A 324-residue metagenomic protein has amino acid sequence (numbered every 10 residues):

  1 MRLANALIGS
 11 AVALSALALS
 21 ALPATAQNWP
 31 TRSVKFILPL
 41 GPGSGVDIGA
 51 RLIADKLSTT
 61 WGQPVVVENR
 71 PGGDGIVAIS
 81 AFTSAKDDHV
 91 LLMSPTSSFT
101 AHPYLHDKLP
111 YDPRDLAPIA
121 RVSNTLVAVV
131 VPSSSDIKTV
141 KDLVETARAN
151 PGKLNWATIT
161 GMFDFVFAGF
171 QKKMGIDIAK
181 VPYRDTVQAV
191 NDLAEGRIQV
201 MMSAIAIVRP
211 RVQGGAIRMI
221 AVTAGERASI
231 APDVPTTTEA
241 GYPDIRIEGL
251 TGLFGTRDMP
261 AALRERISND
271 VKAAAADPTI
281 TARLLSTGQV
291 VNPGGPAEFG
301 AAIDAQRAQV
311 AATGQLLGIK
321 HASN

Functional and structural regions predicted by a protein language model:
M1-L14: Bacterial N-terminal signal peptides that target proteins for export
A21-P23: N-terminal signal peptide c-region/cleavage motif recognized by signal peptidases
A26-D115, K153, F163, G175-Q199 (+3 more regions): N-terminal (or domain-start) structured segment
T31-S33, K172-I176, A261-N324: An extracytoplasmic/periplasmic, membrane-proximal ligand-sensing/linker region
G41-G43, T96-S97, V127, P132-I137 (+5 more regions): Short coil/turn segments
S84-H89, Y104-Q188, T237, L250-R283: Hinge/capping helix and adjacent helix->loop/strand transition within the periplasmic-binding protein
S97-H106, D164, A168-K173, V200-D233 (+1 more regions): A ligand-binding cleft/hinge motif common to bilobed small-molecule-binding domains
D112, N124, V208-A276, A305-A308 (+1 more regions): C-terminal lobe and pocket-closing loops of periplasmic/extracytoplasmic Venus-flytrap solute-binding proteins
